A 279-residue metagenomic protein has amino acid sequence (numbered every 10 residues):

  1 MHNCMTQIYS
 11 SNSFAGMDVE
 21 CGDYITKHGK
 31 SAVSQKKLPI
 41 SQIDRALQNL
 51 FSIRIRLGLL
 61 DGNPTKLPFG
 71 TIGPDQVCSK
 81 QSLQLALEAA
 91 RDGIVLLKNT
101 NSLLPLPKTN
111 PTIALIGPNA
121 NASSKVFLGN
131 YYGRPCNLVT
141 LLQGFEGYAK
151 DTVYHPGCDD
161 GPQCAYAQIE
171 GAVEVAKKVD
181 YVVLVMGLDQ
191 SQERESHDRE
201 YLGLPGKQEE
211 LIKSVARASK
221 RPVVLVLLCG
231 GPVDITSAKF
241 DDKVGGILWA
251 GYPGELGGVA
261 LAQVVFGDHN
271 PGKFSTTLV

Functional and structural regions predicted by a protein language model:
M1-Q7, D23-I40, Q48, S52 (+3 more regions): C-terminal non-catalytic regions of proteins with extracellular/luminal or membrane-system context
Q7-A15: A short alpha/beta connector and helix-capping loop motif
M17, K37-L38, L59: Residue-level recognition of short, well-ordered coil/turn positions that link secondary-structure elements
E20: Conserved phosphoryl-transfer catalytic core
I43-G62: Mid-to-C-terminal alpha-helical segments outside catalytic/metal-binding sites
